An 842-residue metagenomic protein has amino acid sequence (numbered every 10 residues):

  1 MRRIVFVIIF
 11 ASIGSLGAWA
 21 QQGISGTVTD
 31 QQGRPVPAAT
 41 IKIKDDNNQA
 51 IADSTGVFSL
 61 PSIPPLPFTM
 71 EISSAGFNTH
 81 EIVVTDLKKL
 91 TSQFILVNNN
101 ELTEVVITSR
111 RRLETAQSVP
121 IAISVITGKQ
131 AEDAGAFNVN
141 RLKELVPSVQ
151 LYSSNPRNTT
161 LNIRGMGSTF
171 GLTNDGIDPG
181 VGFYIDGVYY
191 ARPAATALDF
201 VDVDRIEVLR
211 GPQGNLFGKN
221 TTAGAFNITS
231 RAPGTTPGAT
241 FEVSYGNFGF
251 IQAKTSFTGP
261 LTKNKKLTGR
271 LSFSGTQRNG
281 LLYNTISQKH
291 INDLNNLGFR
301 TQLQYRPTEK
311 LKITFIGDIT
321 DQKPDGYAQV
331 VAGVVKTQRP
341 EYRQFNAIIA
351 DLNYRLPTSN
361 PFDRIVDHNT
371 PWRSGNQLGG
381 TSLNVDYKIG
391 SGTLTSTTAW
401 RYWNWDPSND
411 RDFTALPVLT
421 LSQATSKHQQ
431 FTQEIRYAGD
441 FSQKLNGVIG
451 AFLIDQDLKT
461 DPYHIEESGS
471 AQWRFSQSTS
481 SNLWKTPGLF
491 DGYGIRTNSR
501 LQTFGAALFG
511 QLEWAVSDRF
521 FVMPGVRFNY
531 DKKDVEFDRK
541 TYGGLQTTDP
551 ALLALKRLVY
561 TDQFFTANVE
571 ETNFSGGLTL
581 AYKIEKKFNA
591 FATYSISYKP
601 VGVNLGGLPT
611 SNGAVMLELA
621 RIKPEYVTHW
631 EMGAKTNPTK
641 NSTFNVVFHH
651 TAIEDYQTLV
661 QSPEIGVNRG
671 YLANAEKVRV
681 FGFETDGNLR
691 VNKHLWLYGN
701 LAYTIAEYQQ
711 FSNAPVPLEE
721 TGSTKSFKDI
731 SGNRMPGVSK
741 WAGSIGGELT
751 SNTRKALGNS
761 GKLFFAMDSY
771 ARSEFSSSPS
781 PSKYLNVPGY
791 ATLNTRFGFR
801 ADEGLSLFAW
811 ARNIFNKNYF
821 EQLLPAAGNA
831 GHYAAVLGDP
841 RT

Functional and structural regions predicted by a protein language model:
T29-R34, A39-K44, E71-F77, L87-E132: Short, acidic, small-residue-rich periplasmic hinge/interaction motif at the N-terminus of Gram-negative outer-membrane
S59, L172-P212: Short acidic/polar hinge/loop motifs at secondary-structure boundaries that mediate gating or recognition
D178-G180, R192, V201-D204, N215-T285 (+5 more regions): Outer-membrane beta-barrel translocator/receptor signature
T235-T236, S244, P260-Y354, P361 (+3 more regions): Periplasmic-side early beta-strands and strand-to-turn transitions of outer-membrane beta-barrels
Q304-T308, Y437-D440, N446, G450-I454 (+1 more regions): Structural signature of Gram-negative outer-membrane beta-barrels, strongest in the C-terminal barrel of TonB-dependent
N384-I389, T393-N409, K583, N589-K599 (+7 more regions): Membrane-embedded beta-barrel scaffold of Gram-negative outer-membrane proteins
A438, V448, D518, N645 (+2 more regions): Gram-negative outer-membrane beta-barrel transporters
N818-T842: C-terminal beta-signal and terminal closure region of outer-membrane beta-barrel proteins
